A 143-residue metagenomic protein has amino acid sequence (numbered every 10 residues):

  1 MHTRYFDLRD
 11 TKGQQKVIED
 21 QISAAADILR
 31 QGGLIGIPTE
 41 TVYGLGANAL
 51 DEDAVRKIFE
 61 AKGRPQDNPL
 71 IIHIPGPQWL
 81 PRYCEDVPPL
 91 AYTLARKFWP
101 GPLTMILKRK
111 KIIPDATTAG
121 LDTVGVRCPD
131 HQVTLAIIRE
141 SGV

Functional and structural regions predicted by a protein language model:
M1-V143: Active-site-adjacent structural elements in enzyme catalytic cores
